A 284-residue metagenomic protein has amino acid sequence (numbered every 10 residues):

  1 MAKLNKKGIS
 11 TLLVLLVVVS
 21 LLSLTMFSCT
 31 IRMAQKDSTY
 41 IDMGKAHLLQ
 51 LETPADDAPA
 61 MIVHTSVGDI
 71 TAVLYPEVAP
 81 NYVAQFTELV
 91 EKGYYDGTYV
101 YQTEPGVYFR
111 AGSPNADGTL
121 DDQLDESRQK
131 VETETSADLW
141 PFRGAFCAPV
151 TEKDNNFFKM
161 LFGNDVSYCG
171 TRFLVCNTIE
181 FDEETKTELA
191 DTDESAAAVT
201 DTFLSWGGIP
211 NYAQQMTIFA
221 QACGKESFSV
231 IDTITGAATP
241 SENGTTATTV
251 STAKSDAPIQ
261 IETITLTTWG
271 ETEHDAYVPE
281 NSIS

Functional and structural regions predicted by a protein language model:
A2-S284: Cyclophilin-like peptidyl-prolyl cis-trans isomerases
